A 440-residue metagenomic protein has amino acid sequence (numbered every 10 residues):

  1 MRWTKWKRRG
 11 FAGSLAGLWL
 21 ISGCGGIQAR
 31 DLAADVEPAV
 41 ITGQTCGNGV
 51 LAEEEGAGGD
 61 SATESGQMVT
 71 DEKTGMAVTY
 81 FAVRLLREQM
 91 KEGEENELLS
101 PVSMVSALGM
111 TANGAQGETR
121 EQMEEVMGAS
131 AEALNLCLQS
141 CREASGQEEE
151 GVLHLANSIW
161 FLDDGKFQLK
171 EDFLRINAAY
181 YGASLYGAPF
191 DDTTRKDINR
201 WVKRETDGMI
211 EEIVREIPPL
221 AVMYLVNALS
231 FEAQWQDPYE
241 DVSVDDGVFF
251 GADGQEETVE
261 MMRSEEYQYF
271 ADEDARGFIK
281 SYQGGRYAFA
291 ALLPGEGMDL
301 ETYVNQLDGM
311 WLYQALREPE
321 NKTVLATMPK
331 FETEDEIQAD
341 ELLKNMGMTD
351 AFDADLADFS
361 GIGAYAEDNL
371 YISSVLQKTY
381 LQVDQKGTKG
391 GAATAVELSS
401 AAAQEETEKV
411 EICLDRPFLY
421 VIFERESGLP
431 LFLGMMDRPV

Functional and structural regions predicted by a protein language model:
M1-W6: N-terminal secretory signal peptides that target proteins for export/translocation
R9-A188: Detector for small/aliphatic-rich hydrophobic stretches
G26-D31, D35, T45, E216 (+2 more regions): Soluble, non-membrane globular domain cores that form compact, hydrophobic packing and curved binding surfaces
A33, E37-I41, T45-G47, A52 (+3 more regions): Non-catalytic, conformational "gating/processing" segments within enzyme and secreted inhibitor domains
G117-M123, M298-E301, D335-I337, G391-A392 (+1 more regions): Extracytoplasmic/secreted cell-surface and envelope-processing proteins
M123-M127, Y239-D246, L300-G309: Short Gly/aromatic-enriched secondary-structure transition segments
L225, R276-L292, L398, E405-V440: Extended hydrophobic
Y287, P294-E320: Internal alpha/beta scaffold segment
